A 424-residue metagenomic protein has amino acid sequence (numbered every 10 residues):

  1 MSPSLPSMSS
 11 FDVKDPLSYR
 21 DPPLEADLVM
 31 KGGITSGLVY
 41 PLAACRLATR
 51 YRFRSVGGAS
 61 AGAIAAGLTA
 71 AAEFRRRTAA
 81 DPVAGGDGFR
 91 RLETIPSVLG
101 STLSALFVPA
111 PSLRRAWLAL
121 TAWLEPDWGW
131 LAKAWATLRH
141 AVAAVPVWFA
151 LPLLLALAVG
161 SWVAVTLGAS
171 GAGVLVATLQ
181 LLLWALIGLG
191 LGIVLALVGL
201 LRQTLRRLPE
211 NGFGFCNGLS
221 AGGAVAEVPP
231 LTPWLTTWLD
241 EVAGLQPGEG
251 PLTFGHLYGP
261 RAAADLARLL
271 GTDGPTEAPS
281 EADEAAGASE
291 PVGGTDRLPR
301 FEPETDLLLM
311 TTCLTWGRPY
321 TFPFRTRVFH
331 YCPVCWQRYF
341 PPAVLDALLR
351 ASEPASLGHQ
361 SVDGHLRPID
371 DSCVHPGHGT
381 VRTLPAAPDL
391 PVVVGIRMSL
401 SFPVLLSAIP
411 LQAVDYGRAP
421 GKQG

Functional and structural regions predicted by a protein language model:
M1-M8, D15-I34, A386, L390-V393: Active-site-proximal helix-loop elements at catalytic-domain edges
L5-M8, E281, G293, L405: Intrinsically disordered, low-complexity segments enriched in proline/serine/threonine
S10-D12, P22-D27, I34-L252, H256 (+2 more regions): Patatin-like phospholipase
R20-P23, T78-G85, L270, A278 (+1 more regions): Short helix-terminating capping/connector loops at secondary-structure junctions
P22, I34, G160-S161, G168 (+5 more regions): Active-site gating loop/helix substructures
D27-M30, G57-A59, T94, T305-T312 (+1 more regions): Extended hydrophobic secondary-structure segments that form protein cores and membrane-embedded regions
Y40, Y51, L138-V142, R300 (+3 more regions): Bulky hydrophobic/aromatic packing residues
L154-L157, A243, G255-E281, P291-L298 (+1 more regions): Conserved N-terminal structural segment that caps and organizes enzyme catalytic cores in eukaryotes
